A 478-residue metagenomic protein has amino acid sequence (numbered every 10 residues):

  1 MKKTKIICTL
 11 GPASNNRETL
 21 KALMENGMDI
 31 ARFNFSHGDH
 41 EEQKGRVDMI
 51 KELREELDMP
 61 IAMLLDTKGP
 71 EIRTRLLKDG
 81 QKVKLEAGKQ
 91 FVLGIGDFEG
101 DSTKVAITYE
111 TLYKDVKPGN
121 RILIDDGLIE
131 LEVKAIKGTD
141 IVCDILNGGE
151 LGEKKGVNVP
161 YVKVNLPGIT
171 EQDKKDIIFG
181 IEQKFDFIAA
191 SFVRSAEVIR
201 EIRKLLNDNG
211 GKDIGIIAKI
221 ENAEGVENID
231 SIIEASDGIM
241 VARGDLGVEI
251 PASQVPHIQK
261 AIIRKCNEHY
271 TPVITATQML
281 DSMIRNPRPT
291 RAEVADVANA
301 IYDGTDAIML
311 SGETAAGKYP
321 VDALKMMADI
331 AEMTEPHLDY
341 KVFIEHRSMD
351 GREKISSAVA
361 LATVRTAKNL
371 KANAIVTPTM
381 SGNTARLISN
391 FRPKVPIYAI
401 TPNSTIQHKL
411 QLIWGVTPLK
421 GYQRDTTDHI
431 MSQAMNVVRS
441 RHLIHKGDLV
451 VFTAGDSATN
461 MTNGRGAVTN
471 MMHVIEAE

Functional and structural regions predicted by a protein language model:
M1-E478: Non-catalytic helical/linker scaffolds that mediate oligomerization, partner binding, and domain coupling around large
